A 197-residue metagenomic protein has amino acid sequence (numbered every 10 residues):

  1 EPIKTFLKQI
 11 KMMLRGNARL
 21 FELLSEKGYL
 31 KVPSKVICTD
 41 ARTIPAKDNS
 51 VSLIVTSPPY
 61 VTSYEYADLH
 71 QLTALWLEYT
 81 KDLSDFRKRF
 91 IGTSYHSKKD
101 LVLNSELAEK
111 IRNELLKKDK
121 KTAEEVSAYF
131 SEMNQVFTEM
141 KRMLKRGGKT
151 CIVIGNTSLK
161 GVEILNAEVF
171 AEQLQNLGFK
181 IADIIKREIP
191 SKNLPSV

Functional and structural regions predicted by a protein language model:
E1-S25, A67-K120, V126: Class I S-adenosyl-L-methionine-dependent methyltransferase module
E1-T56, V61-A67: SAM-dependent nucleic-acid methyltransferase catalytic core
R42-I44, V61-Y64, S97, S158-V162 (+1 more regions): Flexible loop/turn segments at secondary-structure boundaries
T122-S131, V153-E168: Acceptor-substrate binding/catalytic loop of class I
S131-R146: A short glycine-rich, Lys/Arg-flanked "PGG" loop and its adjoining helix->strand segment in the class I
Q135-T138, L165-G178: Short alpha-helix
F179-V197: Class I S-adenosyl-L-methionine
